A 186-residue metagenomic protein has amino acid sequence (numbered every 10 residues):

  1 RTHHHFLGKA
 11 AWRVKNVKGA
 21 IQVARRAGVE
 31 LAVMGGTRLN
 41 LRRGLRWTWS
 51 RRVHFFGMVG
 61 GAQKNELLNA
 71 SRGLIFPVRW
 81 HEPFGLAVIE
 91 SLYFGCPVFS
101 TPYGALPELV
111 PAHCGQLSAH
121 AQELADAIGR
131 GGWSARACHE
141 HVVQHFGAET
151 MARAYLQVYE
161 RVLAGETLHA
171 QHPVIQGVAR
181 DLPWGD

Functional and structural regions predicted by a protein language model:
R1-M34: Conserved donor-binding/catalytic core segment of Leloir-type glycosyltransferases
A11-K15, R79-L86, P107-E108: Nucleotide-sugar-dependent
V33-G35, R42-E66: Nucleotide-activated donor-binding/catalytic signature segment of Leloir-type glycosyltransferases, i.e., the conserved
N65, V88-Y93, P107-E108: Short alpha-helical segment that forms part of, or immediately flanks, the ligand-binding pocket in carbohydrate-active
L74-F76: A short hydrophobic beta-strand element within the catalytic core of glycosyltransferases that build diverse glycans
P97-S100: Short hydrophobic beta-strand element within catalytic cores of glycosyltransferases and related nucleotide-activated
L109-Q122, I128-G132: Conserved acidic donor-binding segment of nucleotide-sugar-dependent glycosyltransferases
W133-Q157, R161, L168-I175: A short, well-ordered alpha-helix in the C-terminal region of glycosyltransferases
